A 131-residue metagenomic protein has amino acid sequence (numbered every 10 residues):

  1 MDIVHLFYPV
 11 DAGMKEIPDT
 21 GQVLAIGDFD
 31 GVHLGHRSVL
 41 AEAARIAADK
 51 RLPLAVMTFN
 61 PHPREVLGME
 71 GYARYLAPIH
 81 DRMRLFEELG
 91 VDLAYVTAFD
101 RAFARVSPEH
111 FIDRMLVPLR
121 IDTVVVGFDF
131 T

Functional and structural regions predicted by a protein language model:
M1-T131: Nucleotidyltransferase catalytic core that binds NTPs
